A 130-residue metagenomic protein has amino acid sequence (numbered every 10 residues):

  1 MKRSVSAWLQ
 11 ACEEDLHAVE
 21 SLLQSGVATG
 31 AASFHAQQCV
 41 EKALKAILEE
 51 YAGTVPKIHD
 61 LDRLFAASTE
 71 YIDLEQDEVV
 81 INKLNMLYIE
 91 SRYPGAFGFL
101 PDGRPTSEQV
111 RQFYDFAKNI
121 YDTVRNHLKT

Functional and structural regions predicted by a protein language model:
M1-T130: Terminal alpha-helical segments
